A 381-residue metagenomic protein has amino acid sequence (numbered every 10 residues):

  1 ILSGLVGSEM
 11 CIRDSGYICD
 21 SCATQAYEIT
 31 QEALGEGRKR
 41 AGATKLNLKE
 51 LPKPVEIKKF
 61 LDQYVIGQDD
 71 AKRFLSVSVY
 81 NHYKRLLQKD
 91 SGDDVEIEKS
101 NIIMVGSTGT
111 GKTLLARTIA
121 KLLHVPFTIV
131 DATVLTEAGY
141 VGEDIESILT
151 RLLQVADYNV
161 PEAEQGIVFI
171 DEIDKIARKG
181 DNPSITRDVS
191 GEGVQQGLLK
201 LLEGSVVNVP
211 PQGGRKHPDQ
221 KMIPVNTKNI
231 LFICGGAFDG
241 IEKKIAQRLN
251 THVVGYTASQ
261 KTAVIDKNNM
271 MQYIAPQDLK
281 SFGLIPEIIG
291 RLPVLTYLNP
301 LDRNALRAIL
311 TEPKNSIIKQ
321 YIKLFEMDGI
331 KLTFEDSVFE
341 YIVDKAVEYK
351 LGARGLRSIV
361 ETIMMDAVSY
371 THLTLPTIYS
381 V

Functional and structural regions predicted by a protein language model:
I1-G7, I12, H372-V381: Single conserved hydrophobic/aromatic residue that forms the stacking wall/gate of nucleotide- or nucleobase-binding
S8-E9, R13-K39: N-terminal accessory segments that target, anchor, or regulate ATP-driven/P-loop NTPase machines and associated
E9, K58-K59, V79-L295, N299-D302 (+2 more regions): Conserved ASCE/P-loop NTPase catalytic core
L46-R73: Dynamic helix-loop-helix/coil hinge segments at AAA+ ATPase domain boundaries and subdomain interfaces
E56-F60, T333-K345: Short conserved motifs of the RecA-like P-loop NTPase core
K89-D90, V360-E361, M365-L373, S380: Conserved C-terminal helix/linker of AAA+ ATPases
A308-N315: Glycine- and Gly-Pro-enriched alpha-helical subdomains that act as flexible, kink-prone "lid/hinge" or packing modules
